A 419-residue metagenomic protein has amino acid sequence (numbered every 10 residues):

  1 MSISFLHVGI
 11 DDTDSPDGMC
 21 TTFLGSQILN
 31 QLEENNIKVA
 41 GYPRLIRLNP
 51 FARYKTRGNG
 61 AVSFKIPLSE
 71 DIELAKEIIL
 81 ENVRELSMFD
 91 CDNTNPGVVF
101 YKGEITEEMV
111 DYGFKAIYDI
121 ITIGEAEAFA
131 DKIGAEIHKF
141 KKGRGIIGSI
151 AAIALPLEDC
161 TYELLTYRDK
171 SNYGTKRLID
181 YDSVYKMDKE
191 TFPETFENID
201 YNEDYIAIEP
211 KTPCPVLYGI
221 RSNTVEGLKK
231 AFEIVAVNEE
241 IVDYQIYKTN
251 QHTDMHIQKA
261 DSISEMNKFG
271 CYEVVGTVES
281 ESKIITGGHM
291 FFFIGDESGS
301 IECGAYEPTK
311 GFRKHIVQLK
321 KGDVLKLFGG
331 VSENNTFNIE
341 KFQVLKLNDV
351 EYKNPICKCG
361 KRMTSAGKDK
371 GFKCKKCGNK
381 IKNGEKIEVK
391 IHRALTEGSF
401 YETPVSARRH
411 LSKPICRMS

Functional and structural regions predicted by a protein language model:
A75, I79-S262: Long, hydrophobic alpha/beta structural blocks
K268-G287, E351-P355: Structural detector for short beta-strands of small beta-barrel domains
C271-S280, V317-S332: OB-fold and OB-like beta-barrel modules that bind single-stranded nucleic acids
K283-T309: OB-fold (S1/OB) nucleic-acid-binding surfaces
S332-I356: OB-fold/S1-family single-stranded nucleic acid-binding modules
I356-G360, C374-C377: Short cysteine-rich clusters marking metal-coordination/redox-active sites
K368-I381: Cysteine-rich micro-motifs
K386-S419: Long, charge-rich boundary regions
